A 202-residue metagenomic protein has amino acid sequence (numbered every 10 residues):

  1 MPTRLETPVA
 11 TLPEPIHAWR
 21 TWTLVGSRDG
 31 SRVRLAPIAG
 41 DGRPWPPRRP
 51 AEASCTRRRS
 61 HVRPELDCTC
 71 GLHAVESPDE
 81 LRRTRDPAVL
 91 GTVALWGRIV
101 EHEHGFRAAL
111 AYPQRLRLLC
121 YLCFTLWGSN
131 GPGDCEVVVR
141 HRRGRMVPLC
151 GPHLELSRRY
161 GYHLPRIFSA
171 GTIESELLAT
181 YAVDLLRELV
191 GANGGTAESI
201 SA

Functional and structural regions predicted by a protein language model:
M1-T69, P87, A94-H104, A202: ADP-ribose/NAD+-binding catalytic cleft of ART/PARP-like enzymes
R49, V62, Q114-R117, R143-V147: Processing junctions and N-termini across compartments
R59-L126: ADP-ribosyltransferase catalytic core
G91, E176-V190: Short, surface-exposed polybasic-aromatic patches that bind anionic ligands, especially phosphate groups
L119-R142: Short recognition patches in nucleic-acid-associated and regulatory proteins
C120-C123, V147-H153: Short cysteine-rich clusters marking metal-coordination/redox-active sites
H153-Y160: Short Cys/His-rich micro-motifs in 6-15 aa windows
R166, T172, L177: Cys/His-rich zinc-coordinating modules
